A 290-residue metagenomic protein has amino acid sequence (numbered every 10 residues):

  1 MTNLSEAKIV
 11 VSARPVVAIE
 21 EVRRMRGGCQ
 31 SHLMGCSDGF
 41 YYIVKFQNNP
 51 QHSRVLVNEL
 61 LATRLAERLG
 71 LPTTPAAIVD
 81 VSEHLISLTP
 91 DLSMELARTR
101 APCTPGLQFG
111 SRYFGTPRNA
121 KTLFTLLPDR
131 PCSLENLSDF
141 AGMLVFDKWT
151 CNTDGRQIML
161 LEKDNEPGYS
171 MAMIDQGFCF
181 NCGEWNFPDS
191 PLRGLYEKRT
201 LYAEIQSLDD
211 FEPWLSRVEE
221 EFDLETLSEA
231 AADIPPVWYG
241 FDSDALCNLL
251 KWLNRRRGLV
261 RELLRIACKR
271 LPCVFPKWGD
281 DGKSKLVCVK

Functional and structural regions predicted by a protein language model:
N3-F124, D147-T153, Y169, Q176-G183 (+2 more regions): Conserved ATP-binding subdomain of kinase catalytic cores across diverse folds
L33, Q157-E162: Conserved hydrophobic "DFG−1" position in protein kinase catalytic cores
Q47, K163-K290: C-terminal catalytic region of ATP-dependent kinase domains
V55, E135-D139, D242: Aromatic-acidic/polar surface patches that form glycan- and anion
L61-E67, G142, D147, K251 (+1 more regions): A broad, structural surface signal
I78, E162-K163: Short, glycine/acidic-rich hinge or "gate" loops at secondary-structure transitions that mediate conformational
L96-R100, C132, L161: Catalytic micro-motifs at enzyme active sites that drive phosphoryl/nucleotidyl and oxygen chemistry
A120-I158: Conserved kinase catalytic-core helix
